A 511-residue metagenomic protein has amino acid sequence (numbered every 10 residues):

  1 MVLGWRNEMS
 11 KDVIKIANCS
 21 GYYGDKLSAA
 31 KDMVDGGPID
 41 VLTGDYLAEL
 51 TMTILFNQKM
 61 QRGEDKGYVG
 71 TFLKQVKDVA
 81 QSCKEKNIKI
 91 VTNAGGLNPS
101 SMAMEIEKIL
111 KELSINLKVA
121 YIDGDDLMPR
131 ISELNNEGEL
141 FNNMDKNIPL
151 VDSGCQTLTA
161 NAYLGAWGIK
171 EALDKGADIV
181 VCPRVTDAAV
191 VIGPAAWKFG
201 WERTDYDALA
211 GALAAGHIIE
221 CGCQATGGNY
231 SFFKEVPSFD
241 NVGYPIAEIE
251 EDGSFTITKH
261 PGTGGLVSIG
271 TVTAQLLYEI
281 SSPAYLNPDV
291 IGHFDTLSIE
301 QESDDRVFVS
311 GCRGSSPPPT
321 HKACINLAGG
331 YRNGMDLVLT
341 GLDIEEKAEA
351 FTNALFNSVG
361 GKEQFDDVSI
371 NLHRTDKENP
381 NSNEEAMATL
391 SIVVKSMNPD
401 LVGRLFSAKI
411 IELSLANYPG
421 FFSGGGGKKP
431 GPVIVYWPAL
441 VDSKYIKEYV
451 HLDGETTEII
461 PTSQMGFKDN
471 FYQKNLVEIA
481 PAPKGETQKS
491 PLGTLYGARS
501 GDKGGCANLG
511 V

Functional and structural regions predicted by a protein language model:
G4-W5, M9-D32: N-terminal amphipathic/basic leader segments beginning at the initiator methionine
S10-V13, E49-D65, K84, D126-C155: Gly-rich Lys/Arg/Thr-decorated short loops/hinges at beta-loop-alpha junctions or inter-strand turns that position
P38, G311-S490, K503: C-terminal non-catalytic interaction/assembly regions of soluble proteins
N93-N98, A177-P194, A498-G510: Conserved phosphate/anionic-ligand binding catalytic regions in large, soluble enzymes, centered on
K111-L127, I192-F233, P237: Catalytic or ion-translocation cores adjacent to nucleophile or general acid/base/metal-coordination motifs in diverse
N116-V119, A225-S238, P283-Q301, S358-H373 (+1 more regions): Flexible, glycine/charged-enriched surface loops at secondary-structure junctions
L209-F308: A conserved active-site cap/scaffold subdomain adjacent to cofactor or substrate pockets
E279, P283-D305, G466-Y496: Short, Gly/Pro- and small/polar-rich lid/capping loops
